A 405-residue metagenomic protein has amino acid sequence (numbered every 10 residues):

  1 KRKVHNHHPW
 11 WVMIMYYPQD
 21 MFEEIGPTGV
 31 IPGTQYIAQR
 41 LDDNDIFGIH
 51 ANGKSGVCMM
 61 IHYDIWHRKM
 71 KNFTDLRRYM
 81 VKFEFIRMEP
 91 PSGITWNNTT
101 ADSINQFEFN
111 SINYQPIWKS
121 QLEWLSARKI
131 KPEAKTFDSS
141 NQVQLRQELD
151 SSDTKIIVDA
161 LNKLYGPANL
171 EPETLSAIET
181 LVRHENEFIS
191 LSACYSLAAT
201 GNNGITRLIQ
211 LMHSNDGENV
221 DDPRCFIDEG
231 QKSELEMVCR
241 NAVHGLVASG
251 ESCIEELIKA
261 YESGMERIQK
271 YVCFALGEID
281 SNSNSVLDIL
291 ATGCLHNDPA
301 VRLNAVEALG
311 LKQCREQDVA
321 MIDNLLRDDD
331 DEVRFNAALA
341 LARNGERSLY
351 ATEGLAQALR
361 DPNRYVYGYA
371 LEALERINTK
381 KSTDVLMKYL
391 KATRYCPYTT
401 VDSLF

Functional and structural regions predicted by a protein language model:
K1-S55, I65-L76, R87-P91: Non-heme Fe(II) oxygenase catalytic core, chiefly the N-lobe of the double-stranded beta-helix
G26-P27, S92-T95, I377, D384: Short, charged, solvent-exposed linker or helix-capping segments at domain edges/interfaces that act as flexible hinges
W66-Q147, I156-V158, N162-K163, P167: Non-heme Fe(II)/2-oxoglutarate
W118-F137, K155-L170, T180, F188-N203 (+9 more regions): Structural detector for internal amphipathic alpha-helices that build alpha-solenoid repeat scaffolds
F137-D150, A168-R183, N202-D228, G250-E262 (+4 more regions): Amphipathic alpha-helical scaffolding segments comprising HEAT/armadillo-like alpha-solenoid repeats
V385-F405: Terminal, low-structured helical/coil segments at or just beyond the last alpha-helical repeat
